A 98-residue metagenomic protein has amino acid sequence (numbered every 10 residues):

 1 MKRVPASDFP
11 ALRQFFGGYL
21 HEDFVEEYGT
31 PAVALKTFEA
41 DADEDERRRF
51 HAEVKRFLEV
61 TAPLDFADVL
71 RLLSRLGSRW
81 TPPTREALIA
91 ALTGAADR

Functional and structural regions predicted by a protein language model:
M1-K36, T93-A96: Short terminal alpha-helical segments
M1-V4, F9, R48, R56 (+2 more regions): Non-catalytic all-alpha helical scaffold/repeat segments
D8-R13, P31, R47-H51, R85 (+1 more regions): Short runs of predominantly hydrophobic/aromatic residues within well-ordered alpha helices that form helix-helix
F15, A34, E53, V69-L72 (+1 more regions): Charge-rich, solvent-exposed alpha-helical interaction surfaces
E22-V60: Amphipathic alpha-helical interaction modules
E46, D65-V69: Positions within the helices of HEAT/ARM-like alpha-solenoid repeats
E59-F66, D97: Charged/polar positions within long, soluble alpha-helices
D68-R98: Amphipathic alpha-helical binding modules
